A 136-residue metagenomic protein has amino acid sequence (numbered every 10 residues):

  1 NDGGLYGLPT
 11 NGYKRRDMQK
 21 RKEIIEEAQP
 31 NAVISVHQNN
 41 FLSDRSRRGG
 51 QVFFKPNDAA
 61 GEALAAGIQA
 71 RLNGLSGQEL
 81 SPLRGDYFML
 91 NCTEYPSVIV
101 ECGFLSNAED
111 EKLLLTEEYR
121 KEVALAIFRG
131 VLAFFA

Functional and structural regions predicted by a protein language model:
N1-A136: Active-site-proximal helix/loop segments of hydrolytic enzymes
